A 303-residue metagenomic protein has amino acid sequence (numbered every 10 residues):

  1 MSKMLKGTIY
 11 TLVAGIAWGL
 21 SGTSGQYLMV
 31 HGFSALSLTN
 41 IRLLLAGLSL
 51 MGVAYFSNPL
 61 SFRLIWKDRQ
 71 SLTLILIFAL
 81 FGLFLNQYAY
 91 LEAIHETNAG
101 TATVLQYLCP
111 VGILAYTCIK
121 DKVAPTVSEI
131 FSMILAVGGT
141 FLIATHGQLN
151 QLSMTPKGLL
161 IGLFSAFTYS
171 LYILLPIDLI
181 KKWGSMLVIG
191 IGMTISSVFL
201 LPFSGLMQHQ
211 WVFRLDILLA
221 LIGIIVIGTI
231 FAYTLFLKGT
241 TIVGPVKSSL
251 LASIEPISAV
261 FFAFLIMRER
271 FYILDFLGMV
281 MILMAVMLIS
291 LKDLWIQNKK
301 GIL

Functional and structural regions predicted by a protein language model:
M1-I41, Q151-D178, V198, G301-L303: Glycine-/small-residue-enriched transmembrane alpha-helix faces in small-molecule transporters and effluxers
I9, G15, I41, Q87 (+3 more regions): Helix-helix packing/entry segments at the starts of transmembrane helices
A17, G22, A54-G100, L142 (+1 more regions): Specific transmembrane alpha-helical segments of multi-pass solute transporters/efflux pumps, especially DMT/EamA
L28, L38, R42, A93 (+9 more regions): Hydrophobic/aromatic residues within transmembrane alpha-helices of multi-pass small-molecule transporters
V30-L85, G112-Y116, F167-L175, I189-M207 (+2 more regions): Transmembrane alpha-helices of multi-pass small-molecule transport proteins
A35-L48, L91-C109, T155-F167, D216-V226: Structural signature of hydrophobic alpha-helical transmembrane segments
L43, M51, V123, A144-H146 (+2 more regions): C-terminal-most transmembrane helix of multi-pass membrane proteins
L45-S49, L105-I119, I134-L135, I195-F199 (+3 more regions): Alpha-helical transmembrane segments of compact multi-pass small-molecule transporters, enriched in specific families
